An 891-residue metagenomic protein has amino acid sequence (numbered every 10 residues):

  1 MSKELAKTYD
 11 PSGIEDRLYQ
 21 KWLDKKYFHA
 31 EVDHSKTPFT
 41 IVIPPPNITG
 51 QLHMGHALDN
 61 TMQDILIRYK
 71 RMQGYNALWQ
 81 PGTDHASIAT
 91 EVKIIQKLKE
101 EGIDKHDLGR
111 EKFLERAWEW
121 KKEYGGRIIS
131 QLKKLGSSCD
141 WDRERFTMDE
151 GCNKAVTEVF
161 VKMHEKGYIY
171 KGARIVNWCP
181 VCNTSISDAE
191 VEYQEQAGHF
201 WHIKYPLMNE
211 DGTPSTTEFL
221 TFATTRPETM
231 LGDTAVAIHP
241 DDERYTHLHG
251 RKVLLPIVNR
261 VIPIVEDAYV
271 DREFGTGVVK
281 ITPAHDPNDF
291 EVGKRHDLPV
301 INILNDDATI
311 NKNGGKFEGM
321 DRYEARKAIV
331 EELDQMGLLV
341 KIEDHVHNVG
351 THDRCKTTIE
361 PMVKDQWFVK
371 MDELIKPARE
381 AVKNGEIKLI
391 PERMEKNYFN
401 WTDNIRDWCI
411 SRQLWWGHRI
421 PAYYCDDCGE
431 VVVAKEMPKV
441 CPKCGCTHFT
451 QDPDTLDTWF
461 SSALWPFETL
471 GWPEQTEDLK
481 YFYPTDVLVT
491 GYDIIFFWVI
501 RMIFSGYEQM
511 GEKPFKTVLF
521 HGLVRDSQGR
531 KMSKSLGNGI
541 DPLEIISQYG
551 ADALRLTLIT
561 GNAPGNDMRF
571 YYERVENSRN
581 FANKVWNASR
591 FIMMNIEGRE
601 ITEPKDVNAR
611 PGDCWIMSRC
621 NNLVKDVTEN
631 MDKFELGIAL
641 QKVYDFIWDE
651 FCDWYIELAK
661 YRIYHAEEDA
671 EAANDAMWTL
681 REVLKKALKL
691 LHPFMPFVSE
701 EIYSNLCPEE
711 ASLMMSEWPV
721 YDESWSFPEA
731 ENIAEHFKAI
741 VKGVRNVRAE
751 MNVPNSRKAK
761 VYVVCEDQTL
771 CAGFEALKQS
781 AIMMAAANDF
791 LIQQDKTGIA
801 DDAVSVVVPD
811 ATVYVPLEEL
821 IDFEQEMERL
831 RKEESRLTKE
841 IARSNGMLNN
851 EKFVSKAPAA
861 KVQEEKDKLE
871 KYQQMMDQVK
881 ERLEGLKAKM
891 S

Functional and structural regions predicted by a protein language model:
S2-V42, I95, A117-Q131, Y245-Y269 (+4 more regions): Conserved oxyanion/phosphate-binding beta-strand-loop segments in alpha/beta enzyme cores
K3, T8, R17, K21-K25 (+10 more regions): Residue patterns forming the tRNA-binding/recognition surfaces of aminoacyl-tRNA synthetases and related DALR
E31-I94, T147, V156, F222-T225 (+6 more regions): N-terminal catalytic cores of NTP/NDP-binding nucleotidyl/phosphoryl-transfer enzymes
H34-K36, P44-P45, Q80-E91, E144-C152 (+3 more regions): Short, solvent-exposed turn/loop segments enriched in Gly/Ser/Thr/Pro and often Arg
H56-L58, P287-V292, R501-Q509, V643: Alpha-helical support elements that line or immediately flank enzyme active sites and cofactor-binding pockets
R68-N76, K97-R110, S130, K134-C139 (+18 more regions): Secondary-structure transition/capping motifs at alpha-helix termini and the adjoining loop/turn into the next element
H202, N400-F460, L464, E508-A551 (+2 more regions): Feature 926 captures the class I aminoacyl-tRNA synthetase adenylation module centered on the KMSKS loop
T221-I238, E360, I420, D457-P466 (+2 more regions): Conserved phosphate/anionic-ligand binding catalytic regions in large, soluble enzymes, centered on
